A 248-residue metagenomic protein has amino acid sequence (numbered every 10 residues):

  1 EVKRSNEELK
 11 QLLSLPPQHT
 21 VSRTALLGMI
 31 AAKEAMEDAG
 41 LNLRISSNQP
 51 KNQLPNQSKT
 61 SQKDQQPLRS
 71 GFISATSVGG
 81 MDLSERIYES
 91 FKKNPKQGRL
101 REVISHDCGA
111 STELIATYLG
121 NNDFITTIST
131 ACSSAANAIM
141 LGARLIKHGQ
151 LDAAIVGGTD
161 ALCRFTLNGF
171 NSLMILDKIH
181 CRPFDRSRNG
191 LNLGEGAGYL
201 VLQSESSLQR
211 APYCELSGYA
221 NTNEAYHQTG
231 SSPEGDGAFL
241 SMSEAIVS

Functional and structural regions predicted by a protein language model:
E1-N52, Q57-T130, L162-R164, S248: Conserved beta-ketoacyl condensing-enzyme motif
G28-G40, C108-T112, A116-L119, F124-G158 (+1 more regions): Active-site-proximal alpha-helical scaffold in enzymes
R69-I73, D152-V156, C181, F239: Short glycine-aspartate micro-motif
I73-T76, S129, A154-D160, L202 (+1 more regions): Short beta-strand segments
L83-I87, I139, F165-G169, Y226-T229: Short acidic, glycine/serine/threonine-rich loops at helix termini
E85-Q97, L145-H148, G169-I179: A glycine- and small-aliphatic-rich helix-loop capping segment at beta-alpha/alpha-beta transitions that lines
H180-S248: Condensing-enzyme catalytic core mediating Claisen C-C bond formation in acyl metabolism
